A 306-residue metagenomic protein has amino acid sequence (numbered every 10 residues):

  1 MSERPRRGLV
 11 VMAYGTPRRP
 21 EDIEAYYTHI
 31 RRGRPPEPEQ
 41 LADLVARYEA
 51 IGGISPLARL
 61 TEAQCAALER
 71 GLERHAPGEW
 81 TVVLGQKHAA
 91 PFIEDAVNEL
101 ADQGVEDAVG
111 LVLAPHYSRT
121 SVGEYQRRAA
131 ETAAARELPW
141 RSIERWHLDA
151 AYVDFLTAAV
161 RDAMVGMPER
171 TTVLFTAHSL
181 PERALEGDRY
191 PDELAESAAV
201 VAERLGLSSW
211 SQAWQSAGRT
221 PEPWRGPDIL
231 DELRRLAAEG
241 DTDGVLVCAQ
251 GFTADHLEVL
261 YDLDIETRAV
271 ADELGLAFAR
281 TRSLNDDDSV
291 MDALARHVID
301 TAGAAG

Functional and structural regions predicted by a protein language model:
M1-G306: Active-site-proximal alpha-helix that buttresses catalytic centers in soluble enzyme cores
